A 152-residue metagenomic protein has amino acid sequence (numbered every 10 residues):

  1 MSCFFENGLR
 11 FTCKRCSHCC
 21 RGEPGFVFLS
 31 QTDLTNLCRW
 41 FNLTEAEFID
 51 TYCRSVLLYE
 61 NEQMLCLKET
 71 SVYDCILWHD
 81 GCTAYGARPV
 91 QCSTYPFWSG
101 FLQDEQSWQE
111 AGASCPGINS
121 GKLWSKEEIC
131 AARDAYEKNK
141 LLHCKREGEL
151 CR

Functional and structural regions predicted by a protein language model:
M1-R152: Short loop/turn segments that flank or connect secondary-structure elements
